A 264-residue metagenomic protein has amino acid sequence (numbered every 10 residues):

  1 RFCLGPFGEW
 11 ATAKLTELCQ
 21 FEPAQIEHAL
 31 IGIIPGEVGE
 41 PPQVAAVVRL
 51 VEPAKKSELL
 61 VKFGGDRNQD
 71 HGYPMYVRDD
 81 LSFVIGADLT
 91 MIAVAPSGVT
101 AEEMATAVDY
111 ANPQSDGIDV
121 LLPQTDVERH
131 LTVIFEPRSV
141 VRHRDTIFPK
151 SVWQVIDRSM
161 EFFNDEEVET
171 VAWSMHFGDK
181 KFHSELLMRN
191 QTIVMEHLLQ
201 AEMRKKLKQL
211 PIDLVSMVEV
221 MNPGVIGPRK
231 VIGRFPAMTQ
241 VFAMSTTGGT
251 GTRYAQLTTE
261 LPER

Functional and structural regions predicted by a protein language model:
R1-E27, D66-K181, K206-M238: An internal, short helix-loop-strand segment that often contains or flanks glycine-aspartate motifs
H28-V38, E169-F177, T239-G249: Short amphipathic beta-strand and strand-loop transition segments with alternating hydrophobic
A29-N68, I193-N222: Long, charged/polar, surface-exposed segments that mediate recognition or autoinhibition
V44-V48, I92, E169-W173, K180-M188 (+1 more regions): One face of beta-strands
R49-A54, D80, D88-L89, P96-V99 (+2 more regions): Solvent-exposed coil/turn segments that connect beta secondary-structure elements in extracytoplasmic/periplasmic
F63-G72, F242-G248: Short secondary-structure junctions
V194-R264: C-terminal soluble interaction/assembly domains
